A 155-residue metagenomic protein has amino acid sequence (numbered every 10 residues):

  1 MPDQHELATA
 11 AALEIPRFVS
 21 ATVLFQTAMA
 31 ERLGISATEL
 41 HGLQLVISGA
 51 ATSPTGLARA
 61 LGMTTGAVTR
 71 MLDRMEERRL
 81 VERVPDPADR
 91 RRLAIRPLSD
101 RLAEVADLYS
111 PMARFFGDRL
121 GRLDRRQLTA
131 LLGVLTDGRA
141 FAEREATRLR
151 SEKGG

Functional and structural regions predicted by a protein language model:
M1, R126-G155: C-terminal regulatory/oligomerization modules of transcriptional regulators
M1-L33, P97: N-terminal leader segment of winged-helix/HTH proteins
A12-I15, V19, E39, L132-R139: Generic structural concept
F25-T64: N-terminal helix-turn-helix DNA-binding core of bacterial DNA-binding proteins
G42, D73, A146: Contiguous, function-dense segments enriched for cysteine-driven chemistry and partner/ligand-binding capacity
A50-L93: Canonical helix-turn-helix DNA-binding module
E76-A130: Charged, amphipathic alpha-helical coiled-coil/dimerization segments
